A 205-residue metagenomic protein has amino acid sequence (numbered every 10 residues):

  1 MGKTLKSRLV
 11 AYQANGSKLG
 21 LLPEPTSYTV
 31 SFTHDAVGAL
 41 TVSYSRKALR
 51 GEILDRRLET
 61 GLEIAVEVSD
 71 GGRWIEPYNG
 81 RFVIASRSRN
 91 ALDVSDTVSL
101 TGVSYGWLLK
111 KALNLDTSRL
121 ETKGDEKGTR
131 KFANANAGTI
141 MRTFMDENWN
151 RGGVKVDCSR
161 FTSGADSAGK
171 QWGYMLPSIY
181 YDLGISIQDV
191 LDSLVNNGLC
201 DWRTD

Functional and structural regions predicted by a protein language model:
M1-T60, L100-L109, L115, R119-N134: Juxtamembrane "anchor/assembly" segments of surface/extracellular structural proteins
A14-P23, G71-E76, V190-V195: Short, solvent-exposed secondary-structure boundary motifs
L21-T29, I84, Y174-S178: A broad structural signal for short, well-ordered beta-strand segments within beta-sheet-rich domains
V37-A39, N79, L176: Surface-exposed or flexible loop/turn and strand-edge residues in extracellular/cell-surface modules
T60-R73: Short conserved beta-strand and strand-loop elements enriched in small hydrophobics with frequent Asp/Gly
D70-G102, R203-D205: Short beta-strand and beta-hairpin "edge-sheet" elements
T97, V103-D205: Charged- and aromatic-enriched interaction segments used to assemble and dock large macromolecular complexes
